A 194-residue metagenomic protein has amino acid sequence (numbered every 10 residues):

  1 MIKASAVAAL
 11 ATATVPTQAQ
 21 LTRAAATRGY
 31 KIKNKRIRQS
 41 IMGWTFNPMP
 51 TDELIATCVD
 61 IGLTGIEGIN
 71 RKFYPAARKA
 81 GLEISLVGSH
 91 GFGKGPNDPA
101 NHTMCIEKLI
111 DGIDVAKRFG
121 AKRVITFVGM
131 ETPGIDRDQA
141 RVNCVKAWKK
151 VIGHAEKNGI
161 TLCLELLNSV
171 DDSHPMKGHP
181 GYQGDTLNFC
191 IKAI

Functional and structural regions predicted by a protein language model:
M1-L21: N-terminal export signals
L10, Y74, D172-S173: Active-site-proximal flexible loops/turns
V15-M49, T57: C-terminal segment of N-terminal export signals and the immediately downstream linker at the start of the mature
Y30-I32, A56, P75, D114 (+2 more regions): Surface-exposed charge patches
T45, I61-I152, E156-T161: Structural motif corresponding to the early beta-alpha repeats
I55-V59, V145, K149-I194: Acidic/histidine-rich catalytic cores of soluble enzymes
